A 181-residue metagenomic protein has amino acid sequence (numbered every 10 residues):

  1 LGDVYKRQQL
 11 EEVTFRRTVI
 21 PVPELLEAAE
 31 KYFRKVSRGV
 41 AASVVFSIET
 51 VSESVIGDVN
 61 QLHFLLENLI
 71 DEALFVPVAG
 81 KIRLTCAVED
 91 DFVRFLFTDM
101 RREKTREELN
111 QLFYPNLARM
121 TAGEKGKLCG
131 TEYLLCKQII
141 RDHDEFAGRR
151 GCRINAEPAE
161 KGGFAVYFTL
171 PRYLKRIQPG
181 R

Functional and structural regions predicted by a protein language model:
L1-Y5: Short, small-residue-biased leader/transition segments that mark boundaries at the very start of proteins
L10-F15, S54-G57: Conserved micro-motifs of the catalytic ATP-binding
R16-K31: A conserved beta-strand-to-alpha-helix junction within the catalytic ATP-binding
T18, S43-E53: Conserved catalytic submotifs in the C-terminal HATPase_c
E67-E72: Conserved polar catalytic motif of the HATPase_c/GHKL fold
K81-D91: Short beta-strand/loop element within the Bergerat-fold HATPase_c
K104-A118: Short conserved segment of the HATPase_c
L135-G151: Conserved glycine-/histidine-rich ATP-lid loop and adjacent helix of the Bergerat-fold HATPase_c
